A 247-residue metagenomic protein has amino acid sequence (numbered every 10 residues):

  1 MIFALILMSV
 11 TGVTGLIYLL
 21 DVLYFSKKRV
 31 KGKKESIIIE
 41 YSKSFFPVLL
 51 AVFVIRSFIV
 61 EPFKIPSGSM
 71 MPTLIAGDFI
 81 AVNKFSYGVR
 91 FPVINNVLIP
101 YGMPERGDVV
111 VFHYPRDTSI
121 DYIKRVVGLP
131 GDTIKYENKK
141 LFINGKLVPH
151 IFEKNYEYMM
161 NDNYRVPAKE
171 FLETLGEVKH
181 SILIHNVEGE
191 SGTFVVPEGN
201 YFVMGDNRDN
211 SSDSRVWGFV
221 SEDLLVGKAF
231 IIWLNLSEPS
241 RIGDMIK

Functional and structural regions predicted by a protein language model:
I2-F25, K33-K34, A76-K247: Soluble "head" domains of membrane/secretory-pathway proteins
T14-V22, S26, V52-E61, I65: Short hydrophobic alpha-helical membrane-anchoring segments
G32-S42: Membrane-interfacial entry segments at the cytosolic side of transmembrane helices
E40-K64, F85, V89-R90: Transmembrane alpha-helices and immediately adjacent membrane-cytoplasm interface residues in multi-pass integral
S57, S67-S69, S211-S214: Short linear Ser/Thr-Pro motifs
E61-D78: Alpha-helical transmembrane signal-anchor/signal-peptide segments
